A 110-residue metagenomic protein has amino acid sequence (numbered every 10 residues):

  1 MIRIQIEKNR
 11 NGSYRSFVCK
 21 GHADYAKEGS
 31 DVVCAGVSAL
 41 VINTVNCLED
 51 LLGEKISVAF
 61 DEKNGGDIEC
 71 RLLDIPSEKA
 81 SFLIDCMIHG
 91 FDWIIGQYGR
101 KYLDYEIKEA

Functional and structural regions predicted by a protein language model:
M1-V32, I42, N46-A110: N-terminal intrinsically disordered, cationic/polar leader segments that include organellar targeting peptides
V33, V37: Short, conserved glycine- and acidic-residue-centered signature motifs in active-site or ligand-binding loops
